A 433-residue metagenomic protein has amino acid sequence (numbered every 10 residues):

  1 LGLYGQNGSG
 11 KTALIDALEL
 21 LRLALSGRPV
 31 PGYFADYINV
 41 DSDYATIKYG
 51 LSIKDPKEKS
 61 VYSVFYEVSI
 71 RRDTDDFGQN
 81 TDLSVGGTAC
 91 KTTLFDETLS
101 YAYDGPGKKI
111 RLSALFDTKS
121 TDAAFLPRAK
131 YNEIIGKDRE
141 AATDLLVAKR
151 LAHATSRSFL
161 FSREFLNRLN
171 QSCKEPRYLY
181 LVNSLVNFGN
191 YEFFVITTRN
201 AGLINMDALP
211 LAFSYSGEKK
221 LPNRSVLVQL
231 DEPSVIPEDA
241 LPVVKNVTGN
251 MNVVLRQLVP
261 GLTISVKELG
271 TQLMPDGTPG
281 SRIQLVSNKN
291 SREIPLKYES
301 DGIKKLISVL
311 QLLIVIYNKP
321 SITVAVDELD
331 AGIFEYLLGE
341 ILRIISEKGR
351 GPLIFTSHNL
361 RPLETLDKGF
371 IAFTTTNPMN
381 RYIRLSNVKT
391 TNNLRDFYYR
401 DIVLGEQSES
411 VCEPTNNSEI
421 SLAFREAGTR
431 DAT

Functional and structural regions predicted by a protein language model:
L1-G32, V247, G277-N416, I420-A423 (+1 more regions): Switch/communication elements of ASCE P-loop NTPase nucleotide-binding domains
G5, A13-N80: Conserved P-loop NTP-binding catalytic core
R28, E58-S60, L255-S265: Short secondary-structure junctions
G32-A35, G261-S281: Long, charged, glycine-rich C-terminal linkers/tails
I47, T92-A102, S281-K289, I371: Short polybasic amphipathic segments
Y49-E58, Y101, S287-N290, T376: Short acidic, glycine-rich loop/turn motifs
D55-Y62, D76-T88, M274-P279, P378-R381: Short, solvent-exposed loop/turn segments that connect beta-strands within catalytic domains and beta-strand-rich
R71-Q257: Electropositive, glycine-dotted interaction segments that contact anionic polymers or phosphate-rich ligands
